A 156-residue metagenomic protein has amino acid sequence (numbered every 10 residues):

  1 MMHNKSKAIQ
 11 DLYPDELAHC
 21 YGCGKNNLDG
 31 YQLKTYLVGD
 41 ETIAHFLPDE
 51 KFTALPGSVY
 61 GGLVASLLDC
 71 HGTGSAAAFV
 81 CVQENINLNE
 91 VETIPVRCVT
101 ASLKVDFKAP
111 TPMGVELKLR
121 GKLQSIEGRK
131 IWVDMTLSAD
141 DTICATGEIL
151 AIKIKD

Functional and structural regions predicted by a protein language model:
M1-D15, S102, A109-D156: HotDog/MaoC-like acyl-thioester-processing domains
M1-P56: Non-catalytic linker/capping segments at the edges of enzyme domains
P14-A18, D69-C70, E84-N85, V96-V99: Short acidic/polar alpha-helix capping motifs at helix-coil junctions
E16, Y31, D40-T42, G61 (+3 more regions): A generic structural signal for short beta-strands and their flanking turns/coil linkers
L28, C98-T100, K130: Short, solvent-exposed coil/turn segments
I43-F79: A conserved, well-ordered hydrophobic junction motif at loop->secondary-structure transitions
F46-P48, F107, K153: Hydrophobic residues in beta-strands and at strand termini
S75-K118: Hydrophobic beta-strand-centered segment that forms part of the acyl-chain substrate-binding groove
